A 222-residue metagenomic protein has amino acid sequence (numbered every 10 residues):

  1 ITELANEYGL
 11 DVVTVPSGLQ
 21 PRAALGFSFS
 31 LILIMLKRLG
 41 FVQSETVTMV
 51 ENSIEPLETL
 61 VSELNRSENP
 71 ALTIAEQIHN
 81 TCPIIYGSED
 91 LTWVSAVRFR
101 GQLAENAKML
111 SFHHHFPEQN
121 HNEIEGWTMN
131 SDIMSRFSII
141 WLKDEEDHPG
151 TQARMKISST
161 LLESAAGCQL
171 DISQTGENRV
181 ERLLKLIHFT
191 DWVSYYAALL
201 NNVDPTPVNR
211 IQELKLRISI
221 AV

Functional and structural regions predicted by a protein language model:
I1-Y8, V13-V222: A SIS-like phosphosugar-recognition module
